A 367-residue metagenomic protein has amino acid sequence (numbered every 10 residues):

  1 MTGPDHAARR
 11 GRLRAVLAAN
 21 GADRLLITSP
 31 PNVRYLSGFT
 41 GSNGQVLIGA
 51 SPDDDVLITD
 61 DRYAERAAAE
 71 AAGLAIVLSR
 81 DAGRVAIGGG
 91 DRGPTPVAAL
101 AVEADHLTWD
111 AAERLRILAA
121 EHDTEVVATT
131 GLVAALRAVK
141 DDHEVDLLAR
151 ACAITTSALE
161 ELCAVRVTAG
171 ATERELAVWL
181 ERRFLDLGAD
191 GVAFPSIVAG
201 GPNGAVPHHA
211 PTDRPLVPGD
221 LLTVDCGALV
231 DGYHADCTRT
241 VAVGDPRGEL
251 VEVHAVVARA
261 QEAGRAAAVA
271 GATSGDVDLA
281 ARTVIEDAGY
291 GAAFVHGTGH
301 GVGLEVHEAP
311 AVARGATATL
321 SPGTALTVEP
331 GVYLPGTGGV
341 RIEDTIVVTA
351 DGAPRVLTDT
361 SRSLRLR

Functional and structural regions predicted by a protein language model:
M1-R367: Active-site neighborhoods and metal-handling regions in enzymes and metal-associated proteins
